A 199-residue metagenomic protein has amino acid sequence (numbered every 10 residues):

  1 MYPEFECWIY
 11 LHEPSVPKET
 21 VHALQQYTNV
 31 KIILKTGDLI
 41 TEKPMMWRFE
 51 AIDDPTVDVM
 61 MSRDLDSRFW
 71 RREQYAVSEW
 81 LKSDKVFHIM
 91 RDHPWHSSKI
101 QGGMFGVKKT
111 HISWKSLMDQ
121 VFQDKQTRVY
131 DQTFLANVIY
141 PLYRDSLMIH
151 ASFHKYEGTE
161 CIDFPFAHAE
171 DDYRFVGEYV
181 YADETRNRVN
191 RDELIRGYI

Functional and structural regions predicted by a protein language model:
M1-D38: N-terminal anchoring/stem segment of glycosyltransferases
W8, H12-P14, P55-D58, Q74-K85: Preference for well-ordered, secondary-structure-rich cores of eukaryotic proteins
E19-A23, A51, E73-V77: A short acidic, amphipathic alpha-helical/loop segment
L39-W47: A short, glycine-/small-residue-rich helix N-cap motif at loop->alpha-helix starts within glycosyltransferase
M60-S62: Short aromatic/hydrophobic "clamp" motif used to bind/position activated sugar donors
D66: Short conserved active-site loop signatures built around small residues
F69-I100: Conserved donor-nucleotide/metal-binding helix-loop-beta segment in metal-dependent transferases, i.e., the alpha-helix
P94-S97, M104-I199: Catalytic core and acceptor-binding pocket of nucleotide-sugar-dependent glycosyltransferases
